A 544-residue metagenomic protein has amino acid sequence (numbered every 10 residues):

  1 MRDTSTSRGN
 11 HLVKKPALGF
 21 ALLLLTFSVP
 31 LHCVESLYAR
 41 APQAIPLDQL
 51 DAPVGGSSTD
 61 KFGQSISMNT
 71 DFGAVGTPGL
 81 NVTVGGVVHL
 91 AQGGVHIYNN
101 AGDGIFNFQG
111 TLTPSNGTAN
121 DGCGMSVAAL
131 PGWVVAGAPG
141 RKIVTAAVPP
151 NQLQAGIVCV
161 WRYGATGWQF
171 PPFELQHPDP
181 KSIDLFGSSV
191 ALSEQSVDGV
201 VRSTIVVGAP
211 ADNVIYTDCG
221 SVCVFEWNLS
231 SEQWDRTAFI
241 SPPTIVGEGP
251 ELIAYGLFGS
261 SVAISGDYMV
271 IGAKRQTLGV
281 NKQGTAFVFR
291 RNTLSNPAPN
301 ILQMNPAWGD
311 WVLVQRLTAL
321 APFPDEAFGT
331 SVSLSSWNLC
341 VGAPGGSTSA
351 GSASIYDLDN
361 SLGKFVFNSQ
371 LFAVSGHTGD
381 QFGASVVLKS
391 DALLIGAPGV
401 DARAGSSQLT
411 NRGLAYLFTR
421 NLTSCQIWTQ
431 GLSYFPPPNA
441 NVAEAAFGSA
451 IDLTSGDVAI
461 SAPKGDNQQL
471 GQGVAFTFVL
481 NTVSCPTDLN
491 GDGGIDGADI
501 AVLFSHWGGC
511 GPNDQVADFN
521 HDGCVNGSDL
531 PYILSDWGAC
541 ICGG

Functional and structural regions predicted by a protein language model:
M1-D3, L23, V201, S484: Low-complexity intrinsically disordered segments
M1-K14: N-terminal secretory signal peptides that target proteins for export/translocation
D3-S5, T26, V34, A191: Intrinsically disordered, low-complexity segments
K14-A21: Sec-dependent signal peptide recognition, specifically the positively charged N-region followed immediately by
A21, L25-T26, A101, C425 (+1 more regions): Cellulosome-associated attachment modules in secreted, modular CAZymes
C33-V483: Conserved beta-strand/short-helix segments that make up beta-rich extracellular adhesion/recognition modules
